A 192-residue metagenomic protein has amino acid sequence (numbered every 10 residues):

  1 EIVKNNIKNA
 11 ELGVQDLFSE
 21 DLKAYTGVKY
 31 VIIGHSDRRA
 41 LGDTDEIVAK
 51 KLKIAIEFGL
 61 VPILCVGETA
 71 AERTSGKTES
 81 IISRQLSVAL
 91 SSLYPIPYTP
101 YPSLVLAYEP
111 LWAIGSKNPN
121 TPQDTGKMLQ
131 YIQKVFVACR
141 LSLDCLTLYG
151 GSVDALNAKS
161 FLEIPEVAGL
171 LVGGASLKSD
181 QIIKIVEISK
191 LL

Functional and structural regions predicted by a protein language model:
E1-Y94, P100-L192: Active-site loop-to-helix "anion-binding N-cap" substructures in soluble metabolic enzymes
